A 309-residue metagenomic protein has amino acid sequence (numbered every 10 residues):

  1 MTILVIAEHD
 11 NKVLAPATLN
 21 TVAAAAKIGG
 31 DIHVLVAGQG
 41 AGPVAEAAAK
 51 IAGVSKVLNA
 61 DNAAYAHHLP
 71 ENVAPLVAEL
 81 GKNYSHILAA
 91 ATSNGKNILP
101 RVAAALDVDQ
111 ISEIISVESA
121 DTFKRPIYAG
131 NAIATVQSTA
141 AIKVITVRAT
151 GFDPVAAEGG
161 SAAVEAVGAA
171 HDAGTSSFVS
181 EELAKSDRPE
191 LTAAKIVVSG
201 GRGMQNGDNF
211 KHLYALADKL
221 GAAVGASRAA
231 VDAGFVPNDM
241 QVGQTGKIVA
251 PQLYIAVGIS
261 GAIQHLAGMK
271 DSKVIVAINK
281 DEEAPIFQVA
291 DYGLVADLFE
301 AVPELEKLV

Functional and structural regions predicted by a protein language model:
M1-V309: N-terminal glycine-rich FAD/FM-binding segment characteristic of electron-transfer flavoproteins
